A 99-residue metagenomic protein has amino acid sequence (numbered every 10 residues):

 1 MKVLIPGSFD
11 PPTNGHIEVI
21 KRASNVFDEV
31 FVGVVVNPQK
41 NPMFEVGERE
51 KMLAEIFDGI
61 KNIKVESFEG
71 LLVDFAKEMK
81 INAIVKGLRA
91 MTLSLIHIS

Functional and structural regions predicted by a protein language model:
V3-G15: Short, glycine-rich nucleotide/cofactor-binding loops
I5, V32, K86: Redox-cofactor binding/interface segments in oxidoreductases and associated redox assembly factors
P12, P38-P42, M91-L93: Short, small-residue-enriched loops and turns at beta-alpha junctions that line or gate enzyme active sites
I17-F75: Short, surface-exposed acidic-centric catalytic microdomains
M43, K80-I81: Flexible, compositionally biased loop and terminal segments
N82-L93: Acidic beta-strand-to-loop metal/phosphate-binding motif
I96-S99: Conserved small/polar residues in nucleotide/adenosyl-binding loops
